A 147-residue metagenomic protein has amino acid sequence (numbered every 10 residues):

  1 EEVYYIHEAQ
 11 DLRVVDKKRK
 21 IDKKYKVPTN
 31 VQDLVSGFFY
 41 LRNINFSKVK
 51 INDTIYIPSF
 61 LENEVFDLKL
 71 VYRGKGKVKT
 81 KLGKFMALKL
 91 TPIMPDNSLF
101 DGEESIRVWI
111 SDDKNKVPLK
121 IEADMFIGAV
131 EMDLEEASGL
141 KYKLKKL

Functional and structural regions predicted by a protein language model:
E1-H7, F46-L147: Acidic, serine/threonine-rich low-complexity disordered tracts
E1-K50: Contiguous hydrophobic, core-forming segments of folded domains
